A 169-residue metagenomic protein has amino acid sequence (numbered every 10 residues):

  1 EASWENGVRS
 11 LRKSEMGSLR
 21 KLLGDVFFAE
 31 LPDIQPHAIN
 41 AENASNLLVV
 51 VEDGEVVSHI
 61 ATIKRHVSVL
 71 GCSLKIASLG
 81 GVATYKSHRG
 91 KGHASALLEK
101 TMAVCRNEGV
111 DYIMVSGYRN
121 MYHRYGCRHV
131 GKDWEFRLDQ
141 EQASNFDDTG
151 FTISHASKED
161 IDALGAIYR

Functional and structural regions predicted by a protein language model:
E1-H59, I63-K64, G71-S78, S144-R169: Short amphipathic alpha-helix that is part of the acyltransferase structural core
R65-V67, S87, N120: Short coil/turn motifs at secondary-structure junctions
T84, G90-A103, M114: Conserved acetyl-CoA-binding loop-helix of GNAT-fold acetyltransferases
K91, Q142-S144: Accessory recognition modules or surfaces
M102, R106-Y112, F151-T152: Short active-site oxyanion
N107-D111, G117-E135: Conserved active-site alpha-helix within GNAT-family acetyltransferase domains
W134-Q142: Gly/Ser-rich phosphate-binding catalytic loop and adjacent alpha/beta segment that cradle a phosphoryl group at enzyme
